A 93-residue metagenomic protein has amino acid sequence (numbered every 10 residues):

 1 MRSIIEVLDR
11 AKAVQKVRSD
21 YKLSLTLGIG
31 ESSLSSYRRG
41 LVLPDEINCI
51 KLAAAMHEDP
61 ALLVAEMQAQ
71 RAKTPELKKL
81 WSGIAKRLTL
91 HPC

Functional and structural regions predicted by a protein language model:
M1-R18, K22, D59-A65, L80: A short, Lys/Arg-rich alpha-helix, primarily the initiator
Q15-S36: Short alpha-helical DNA-recognition segment
V17, G40-A54: Short, basic-rich loop-to-helix N-cap that marks the start of a DNA-contacting helix
G30, L41, M67-R71: The DNA-recognition helices of helix-turn-helix-type DNA-binding domains
S32-S35, V42, A61: Key DNA-contact positions within bacterial/archaeal DNA-binding proteins
S35-S36, I50, V64: Key DNA-contacting residues within the recognition helix of helix-turn-helix
A65-C93: Short, charged recognition helix plus adjacent turn of helix-turn-helix-like nucleic-acid-binding domains
